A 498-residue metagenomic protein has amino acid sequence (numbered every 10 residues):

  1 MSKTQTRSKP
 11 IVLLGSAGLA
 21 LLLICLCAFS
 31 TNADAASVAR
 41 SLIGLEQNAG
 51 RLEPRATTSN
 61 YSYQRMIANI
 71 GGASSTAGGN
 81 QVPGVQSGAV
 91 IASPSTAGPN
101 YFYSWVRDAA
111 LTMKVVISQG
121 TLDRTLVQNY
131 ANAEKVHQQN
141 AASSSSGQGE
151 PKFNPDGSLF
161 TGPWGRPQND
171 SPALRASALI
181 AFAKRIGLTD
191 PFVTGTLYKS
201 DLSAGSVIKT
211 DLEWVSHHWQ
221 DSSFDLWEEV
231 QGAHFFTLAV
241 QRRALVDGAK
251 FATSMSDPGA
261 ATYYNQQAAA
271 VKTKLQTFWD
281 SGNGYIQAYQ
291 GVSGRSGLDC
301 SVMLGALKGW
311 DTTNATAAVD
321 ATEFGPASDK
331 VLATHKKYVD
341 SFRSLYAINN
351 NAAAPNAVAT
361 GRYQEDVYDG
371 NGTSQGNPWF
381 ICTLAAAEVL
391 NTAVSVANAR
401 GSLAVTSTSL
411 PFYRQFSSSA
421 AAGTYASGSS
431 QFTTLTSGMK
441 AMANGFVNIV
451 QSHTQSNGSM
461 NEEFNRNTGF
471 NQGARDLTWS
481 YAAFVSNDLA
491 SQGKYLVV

Functional and structural regions predicted by a protein language model:
M1-N48: Fungal secretory targeting signals
A36-S104, Q128-N129, A133, H137-E150 (+2 more regions): Low-complexity, Ser/Thr/Pro/Gly-enriched N-terminal "stalk/linker" regions
G50-N60, I117-A131, F182-K209, A249-K272 (+4 more regions): Structural helix-adjacent loops and short alpha-helical linkers that scaffold large soluble proteins
A68-V82, V136-N140, A178-R185, T210-D221 (+1 more regions): Glycine-rich, acidic and aromatic/proline-enriched surface loops and short helix-turn segments that act as binding
I91-G98, E150-R166, S216-A233, W279-Q290 (+1 more regions): Acidic/His metal-coordination segments adjacent to aromatic residues that form catalytic metal sites in metalloenzymes
N100-H218, L238, F484: Aromatic-rich carbohydrate-recognition surfaces in CAZymes
V106, Q139-D170, F235-R242, S254 (+5 more regions): Extended ligand-binding clefts on enzyme/binding-domain cores
S143-S144, G149-N154, D369-C382, T408-V498: CBM-like carbohydrate-recognition segments
